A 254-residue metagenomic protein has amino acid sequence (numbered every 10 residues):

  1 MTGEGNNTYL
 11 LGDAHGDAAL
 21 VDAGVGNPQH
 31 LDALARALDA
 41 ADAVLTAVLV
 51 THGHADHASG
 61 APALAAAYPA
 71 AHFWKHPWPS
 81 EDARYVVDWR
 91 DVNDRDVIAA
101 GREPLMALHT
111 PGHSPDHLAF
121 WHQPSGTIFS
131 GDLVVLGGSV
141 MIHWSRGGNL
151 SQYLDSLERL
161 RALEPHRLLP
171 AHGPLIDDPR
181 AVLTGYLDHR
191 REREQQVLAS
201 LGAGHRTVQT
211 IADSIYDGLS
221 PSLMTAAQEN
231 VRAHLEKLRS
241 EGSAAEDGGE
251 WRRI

Functional and structural regions predicted by a protein language model:
M1-A41, A119-G131, L136: Conserved beta-strand hairpin/beta-sheet module of binuclear metal-dependent hydrolase folds, prominently
L11, H52, T110-H113, F120 (+5 more regions): Divalent metal-coordination and catalytic microenvironments
V21-A23, V44-H54, W74-P77, H109-G112 (+2 more regions): Active-site neighborhood of phospho(di)ester-bond hydrolases with catalytic His/Asp-centered motifs
N27-P28, G53-S59, S80-D82, P115-H117 (+3 more regions): Active-site environment of divalent metal-dependent phosphoester hydrolases
P28-W74: Active-site metal-binding motif and surrounding structural segment of the metallo-beta-lactamase
V97-Q123, T127: Core dinuclear metal-dependent hydrolase active-site scaffold
L136, N149-G204: Divalent-metal (often Zn2+) His-rich catalytic cores of metallo-beta-lactamase-fold enzymes
A199-I254: C-terminal regulatory/interaction regions
